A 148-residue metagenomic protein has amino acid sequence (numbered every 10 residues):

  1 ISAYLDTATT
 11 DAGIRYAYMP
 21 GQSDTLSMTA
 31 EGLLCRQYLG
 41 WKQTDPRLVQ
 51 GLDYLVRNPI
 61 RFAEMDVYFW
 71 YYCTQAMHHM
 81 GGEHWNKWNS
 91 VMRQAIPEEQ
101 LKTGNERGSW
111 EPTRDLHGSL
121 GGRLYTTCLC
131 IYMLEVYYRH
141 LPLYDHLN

Functional and structural regions predicted by a protein language model:
A3-D53, R57-Q94, E98, K102-T103 (+1 more regions): An alpha-helical repeat/solenoid feature that recognizes helix-turn-helix modules
